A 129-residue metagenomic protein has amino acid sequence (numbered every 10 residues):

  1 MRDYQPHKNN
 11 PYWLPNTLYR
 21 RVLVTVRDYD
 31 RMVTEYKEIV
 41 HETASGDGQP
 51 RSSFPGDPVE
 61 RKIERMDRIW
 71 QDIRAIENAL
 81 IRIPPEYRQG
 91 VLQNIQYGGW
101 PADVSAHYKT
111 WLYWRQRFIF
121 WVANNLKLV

Functional and structural regions predicted by a protein language model:
M1-R82, L126-V129: N-terminal interaction/assembly modules
L14, Q71, P101, L112-R115 (+1 more regions): Short linear interaction motif-like sites in intrinsically disordered regions of transcription factors
T34, Q96, Q116: Residue-level marker of positions within ordered structural domains that often coincide with functionally constrained
I81, I95-Q96: Short, locally clustered residues in the helix-turn-helix/winged-helix DNA-binding domain
G90-V91: A short pre-motif secondary-structure segment
Y97-T110: Helix-turn-helix DNA-binding module
H107, W111-V129: DNA major-groove recognition helices of helix-turn-helix
